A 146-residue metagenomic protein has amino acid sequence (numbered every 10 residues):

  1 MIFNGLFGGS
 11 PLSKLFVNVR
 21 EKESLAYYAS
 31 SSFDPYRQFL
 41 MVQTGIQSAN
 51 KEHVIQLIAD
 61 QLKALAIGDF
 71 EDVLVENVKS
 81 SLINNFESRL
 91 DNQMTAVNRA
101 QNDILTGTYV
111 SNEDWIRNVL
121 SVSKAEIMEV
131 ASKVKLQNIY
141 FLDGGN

Functional and structural regions predicted by a protein language model:
M1, Y36-Q38, K135-L136: A generic structural signal for well-ordered coil/turn residues at beta-strand boundaries that shape enzyme active-site
M1-F3, V19, V42, I58 (+2 more regions): Buried hydrophobic packing residues in well-ordered domains
M1-K14: His/Glu-based metal-binding/catalytic segments typifying zinc-dependent metallopeptidases
G9-S10, A26, S30-R89: M16/insulysin-pitrilysin zinc metalloprotease superfamily fold
K14-N18, K22: Short, conserved active-site entrance elements at the starts or edges of catalytic domains
K22-A29, S123-E126: Short amphipathic beta-strand starts and helix->beta connectors
N77-N146: C-terminal regions of mature proteins
